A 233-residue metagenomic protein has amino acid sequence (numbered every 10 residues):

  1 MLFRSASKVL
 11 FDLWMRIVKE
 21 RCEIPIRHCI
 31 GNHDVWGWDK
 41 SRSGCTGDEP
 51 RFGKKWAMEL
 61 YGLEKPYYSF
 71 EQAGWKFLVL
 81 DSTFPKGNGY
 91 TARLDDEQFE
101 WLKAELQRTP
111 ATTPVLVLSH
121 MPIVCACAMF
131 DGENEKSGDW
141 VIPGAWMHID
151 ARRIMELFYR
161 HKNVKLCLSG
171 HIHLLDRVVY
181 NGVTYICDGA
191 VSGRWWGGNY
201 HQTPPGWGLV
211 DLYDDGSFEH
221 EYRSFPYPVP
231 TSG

Functional and structural regions predicted by a protein language model:
M1-L2: Short, small-residue-biased leader/transition segments that mark boundaries at the very start of proteins
S5-P114, K136-G144, D150-L166, L174 (+1 more regions): Extended active-site neighborhood of metal-dependent phosphoesterases/phosphodiesterases
A104, A126, Y227-V229: A periodicity- and composition-biased signal for non-globular, repetitive helical segments
T109-A128: Short acidic, glycine-rich surface-loop motifs adjacent to enzyme active sites
I123-D139: Active-site His/acidic residue clusters
H171: Conserved active-site segments centered on acidic
D215-G233: Acidic, His/Gly-rich catalytic cores of divalent-metal-dependent hydrolytic chemistry
